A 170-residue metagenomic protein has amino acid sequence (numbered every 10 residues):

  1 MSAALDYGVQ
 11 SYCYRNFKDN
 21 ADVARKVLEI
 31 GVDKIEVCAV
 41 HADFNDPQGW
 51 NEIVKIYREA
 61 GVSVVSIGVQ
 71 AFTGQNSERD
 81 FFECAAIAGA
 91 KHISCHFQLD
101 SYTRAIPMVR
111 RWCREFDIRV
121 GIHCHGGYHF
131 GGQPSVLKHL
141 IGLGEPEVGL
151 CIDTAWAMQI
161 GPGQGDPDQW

Functional and structural regions predicted by a protein language model:
M1-H92, E145: N-terminal pre-domain/capping segments
V9, K34-I35, R114-W170: Acidic/histidine-rich catalytic cores of soluble enzymes
C13-R15, A39-H41, Q70-T73, Q98-S101 (+2 more regions): Active-site-proximal loop/turn and secondary-structure-junction residues that shape catalytic pockets, frequently
D22, D80-F81, A105-V109, D166-Q169: A short acidic, amphipathic alpha-helical/loop segment
K26-V27, Y57, A85, V109 (+3 more regions): Generic structural signal for hydrophobic
F44-I53, N76, L99-W112, G132: Active-site-adjacent beta->alpha loops and helix N-cap segments on the catalytic face of soluble alpha/beta enzymes
A85-S101, F116-G126: Active-site groove signature of glycoside hydrolases
